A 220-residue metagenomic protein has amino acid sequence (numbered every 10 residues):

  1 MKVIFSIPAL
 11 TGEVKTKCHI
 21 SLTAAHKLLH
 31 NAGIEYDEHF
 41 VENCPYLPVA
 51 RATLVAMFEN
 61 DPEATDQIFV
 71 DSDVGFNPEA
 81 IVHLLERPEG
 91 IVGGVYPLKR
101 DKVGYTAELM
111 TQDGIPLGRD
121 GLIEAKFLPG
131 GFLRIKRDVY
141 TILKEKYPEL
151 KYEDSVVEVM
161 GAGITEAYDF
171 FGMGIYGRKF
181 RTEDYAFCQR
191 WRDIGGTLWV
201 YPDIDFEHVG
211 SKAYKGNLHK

Functional and structural regions predicted by a protein language model:
M1-I4, P148-K220: C-terminal catalytic/acceptor-binding lobe
M1-P45, V49: N-proximal low-complexity "stem/linker" segments adjacent to membrane-targeting elements
A24-L28, T53-M57, H83: A generic secondary-structure signal
H30, L85, R192: Anion (oxyanion) recognition and catalysis
A52-D66: Active-site nucleotide-sugar/metal-binding loop of Leloir-type enzymes
V55, N77-G172: Conserved catalytic core of nucleotide-sugar-dependent glycosyltransferases
E63-G75: Short beta-strand-to-loop acidic/aromatic patch adjacent to the donor-nucleotide binding site
D66, G90-I91, L198: Short, Asp-centered acidic motifs that coordinate Mg2+ and/or phosphate in catalytic or ligand-binding sites
